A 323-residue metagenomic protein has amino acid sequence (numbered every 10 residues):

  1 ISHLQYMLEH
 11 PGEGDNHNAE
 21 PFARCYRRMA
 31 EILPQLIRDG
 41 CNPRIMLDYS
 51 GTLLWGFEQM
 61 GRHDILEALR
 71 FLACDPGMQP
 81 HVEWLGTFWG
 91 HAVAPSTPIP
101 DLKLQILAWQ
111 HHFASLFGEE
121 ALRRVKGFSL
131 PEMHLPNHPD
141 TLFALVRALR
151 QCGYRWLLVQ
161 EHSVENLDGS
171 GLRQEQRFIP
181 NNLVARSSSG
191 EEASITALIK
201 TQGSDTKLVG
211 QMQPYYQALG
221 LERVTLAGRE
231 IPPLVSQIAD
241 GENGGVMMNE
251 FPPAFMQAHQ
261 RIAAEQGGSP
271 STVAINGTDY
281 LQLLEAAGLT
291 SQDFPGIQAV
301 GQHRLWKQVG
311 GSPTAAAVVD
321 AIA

Functional and structural regions predicted by a protein language model:
I1-R27, R38, T52, Q174-D205 (+2 more regions): Active-site and substrate-binding clefts of carbohydrate-active enzymes
L4-I99, L104, Q110, A114 (+2 more regions): Short, well-structured secondary-structure segments
Y6-E9, G56-G61, P95-P98, P136-R147 (+4 more regions): A short acidic (Asp/Glu
I32-D39, L66-M78, V146-R150, P180-S188 (+1 more regions): Short amphipathic alpha-helices and their capping/turn segments at secondary-structure boundaries
N42-M46, H81-W84, R124-G127, V146-L149 (+5 more regions): Beta-sheet entry/capping signal
G51-L53, G90-H91, H134, Q160-V164 (+2 more regions): Active-site-proximal loop/turn and secondary-structure-junction residues that shape catalytic pockets, frequently
D75-P80, F117-R124, N137-F143, R186-A193 (+2 more regions): Intrinsically disordered, low-complexity coil segments
G118-R173, N243-E265: Catalytic domains of cell-wall/extracellular-matrix polysaccharide-remodeling enzymes, centered on de-N-acetylation
